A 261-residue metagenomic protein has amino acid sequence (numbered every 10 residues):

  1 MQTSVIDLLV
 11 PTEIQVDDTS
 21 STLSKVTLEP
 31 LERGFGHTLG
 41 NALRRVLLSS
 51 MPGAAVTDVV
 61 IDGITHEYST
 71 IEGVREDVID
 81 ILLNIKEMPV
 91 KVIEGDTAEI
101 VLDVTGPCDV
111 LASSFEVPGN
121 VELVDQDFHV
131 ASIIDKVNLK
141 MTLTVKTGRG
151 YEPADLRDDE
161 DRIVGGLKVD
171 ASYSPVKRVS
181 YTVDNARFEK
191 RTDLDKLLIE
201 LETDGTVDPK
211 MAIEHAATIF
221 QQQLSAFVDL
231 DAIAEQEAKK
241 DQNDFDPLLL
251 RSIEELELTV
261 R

Functional and structural regions predicted by a protein language model:
M1-R261: Protein-protein interaction/assembly regions in multi-subunit complexes
